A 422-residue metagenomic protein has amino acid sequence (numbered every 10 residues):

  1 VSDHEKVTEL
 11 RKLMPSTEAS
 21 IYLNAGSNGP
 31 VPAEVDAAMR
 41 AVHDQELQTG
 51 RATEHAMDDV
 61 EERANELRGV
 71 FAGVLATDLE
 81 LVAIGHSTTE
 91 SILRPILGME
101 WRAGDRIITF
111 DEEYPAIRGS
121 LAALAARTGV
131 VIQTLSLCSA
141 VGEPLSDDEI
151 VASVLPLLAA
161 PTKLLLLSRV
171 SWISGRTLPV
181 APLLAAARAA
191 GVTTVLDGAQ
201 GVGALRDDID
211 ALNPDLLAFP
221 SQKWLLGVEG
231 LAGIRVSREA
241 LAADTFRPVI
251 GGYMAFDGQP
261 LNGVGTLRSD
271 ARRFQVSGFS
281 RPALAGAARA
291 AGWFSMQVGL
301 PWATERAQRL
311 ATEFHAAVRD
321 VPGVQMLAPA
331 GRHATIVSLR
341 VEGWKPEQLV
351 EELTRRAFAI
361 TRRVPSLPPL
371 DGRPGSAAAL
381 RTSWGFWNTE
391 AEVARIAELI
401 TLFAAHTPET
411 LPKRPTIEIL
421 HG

Functional and structural regions predicted by a protein language model:
V1-G422: Pyridoxal 5′-phosphate
